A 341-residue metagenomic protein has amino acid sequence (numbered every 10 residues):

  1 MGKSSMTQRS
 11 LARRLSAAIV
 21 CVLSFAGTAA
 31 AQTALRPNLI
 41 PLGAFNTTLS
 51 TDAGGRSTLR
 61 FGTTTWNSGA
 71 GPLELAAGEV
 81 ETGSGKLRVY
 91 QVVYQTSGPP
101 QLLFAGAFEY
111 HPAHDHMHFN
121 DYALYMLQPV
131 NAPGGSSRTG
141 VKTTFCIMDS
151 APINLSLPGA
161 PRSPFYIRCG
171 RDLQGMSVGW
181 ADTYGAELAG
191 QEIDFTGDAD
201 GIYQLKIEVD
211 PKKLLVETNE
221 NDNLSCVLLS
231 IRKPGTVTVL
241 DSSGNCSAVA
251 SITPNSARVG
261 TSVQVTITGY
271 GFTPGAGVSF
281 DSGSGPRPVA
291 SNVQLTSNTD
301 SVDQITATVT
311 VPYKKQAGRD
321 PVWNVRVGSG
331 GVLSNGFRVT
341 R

Functional and structural regions predicted by a protein language model:
A31-A77, T236-D241, A248-P254: Boundary/junction segments of secreted and surface-exposed precursor proteins
T33-L39, G71-A76, P133-G140, Y184-A186 (+1 more regions): Beta-sandwich strand segments
S57-H116, P129-N131: Short amphipathic, basic-aromatic surface patches that mediate peripheral association with negatively charged
Y122-A123, P129-A199, D210, V237-N245: Exoplasmic/lumenal beta-rich domain surfaces
G197-Y203, Y313-W323: Short glycine/proline/serine/threonine-rich loop/turn segments at secondary-structure transition edges
E208-E217, R326-G331: Enriched for extracellular/lumenal, surface-exposed ectodomains of secreted and cell-surface proteins
T218-N245, V332-R341: Short beta-strand elements
N245-F280, G285-N292, G330-R341: Beta-strand/beta-sandwich contexts
